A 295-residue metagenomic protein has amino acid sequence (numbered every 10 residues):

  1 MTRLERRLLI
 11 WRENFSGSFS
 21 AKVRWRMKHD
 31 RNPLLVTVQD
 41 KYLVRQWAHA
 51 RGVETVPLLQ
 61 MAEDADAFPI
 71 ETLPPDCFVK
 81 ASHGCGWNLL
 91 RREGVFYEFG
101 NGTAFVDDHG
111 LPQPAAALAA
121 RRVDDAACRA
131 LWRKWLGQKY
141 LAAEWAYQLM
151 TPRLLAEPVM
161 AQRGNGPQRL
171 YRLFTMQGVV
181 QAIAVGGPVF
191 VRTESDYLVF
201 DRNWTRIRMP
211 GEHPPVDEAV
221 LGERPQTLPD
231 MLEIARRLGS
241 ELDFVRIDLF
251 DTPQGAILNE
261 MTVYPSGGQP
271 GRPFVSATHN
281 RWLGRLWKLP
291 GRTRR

Functional and structural regions predicted by a protein language model:
M1-N32, R295: Membrane-proximal basic amphipathic "stem/tether" segments
G17, Q226, E233, D251-R295: C-terminal active-site "lid" helix and adjoining low-complexity regulatory extension at the edge of ATP-using catalytic
S20-D125, R129-A130, Q138-A143: A conserved helix-loop-beta module that forms one wall/lid of the active-site cleft in ATP-utilizing catalytic domains
A62-A67, V159-R163, F250: Short, solvent-exposed loop/turn elements at beta->coil junctions and helix N-caps that rim active or binding pockets
H83, W87-V95, G164-I207, M231-R246 (+2 more regions): Phosphate-binding core of ATP-grasp and ATP-grasp-like enzymes
V106-H213: Phosphate-binding site of ATP-dependent enzymes
A143-P158, D196-A256: A long amphipathic alpha-helix within ATP-dependent nucleotide-binding catalytic cores
